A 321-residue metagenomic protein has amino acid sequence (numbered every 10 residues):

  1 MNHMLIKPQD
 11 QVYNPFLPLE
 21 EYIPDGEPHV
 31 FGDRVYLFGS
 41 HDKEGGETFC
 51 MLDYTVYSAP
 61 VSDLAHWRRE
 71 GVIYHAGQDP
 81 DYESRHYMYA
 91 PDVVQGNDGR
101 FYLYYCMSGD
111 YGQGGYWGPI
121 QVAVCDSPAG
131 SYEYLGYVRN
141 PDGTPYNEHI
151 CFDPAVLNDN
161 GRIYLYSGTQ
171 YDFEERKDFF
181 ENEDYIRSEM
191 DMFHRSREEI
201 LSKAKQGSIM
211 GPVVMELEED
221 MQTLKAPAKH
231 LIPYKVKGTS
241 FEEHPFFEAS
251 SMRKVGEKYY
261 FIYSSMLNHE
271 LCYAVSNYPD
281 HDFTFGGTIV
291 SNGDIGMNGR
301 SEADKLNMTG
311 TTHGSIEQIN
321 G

Functional and structural regions predicted by a protein language model:
M1-G321: Carbohydrate-active catalytic/glycan-binding domains of CAZyme proteins, especially the secreted or lumenal ectodomains
